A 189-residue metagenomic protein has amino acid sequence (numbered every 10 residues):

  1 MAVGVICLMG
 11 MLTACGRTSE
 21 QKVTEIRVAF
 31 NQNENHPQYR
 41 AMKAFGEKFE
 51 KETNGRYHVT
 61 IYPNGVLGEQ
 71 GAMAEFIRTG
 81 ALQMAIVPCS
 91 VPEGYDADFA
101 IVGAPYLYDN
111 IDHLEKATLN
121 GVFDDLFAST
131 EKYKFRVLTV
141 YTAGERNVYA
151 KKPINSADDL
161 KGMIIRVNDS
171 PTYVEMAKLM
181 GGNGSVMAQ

Functional and structural regions predicted by a protein language model:
M1-E25: Short, low-complexity disordered leader/linker segments with a strong preference for bacterial N-terminal type II
E25, R56-T60, I164: Residues at or immediately flanking beta-strands
R27-A44, N64-G68: Extracytoplasmic "Venus flytrap"
N35-T60, T172-K178: Short, polar/charged alpha-helical segment
A44, K48-E52, H58-A85, N110: Extracytoplasmic small-molecule ligand-binding "clamshell" domains of the periplasmic binding protein/Venus flytrap
E47, Q83, P88-M187: Contiguous mixed-secondary-structure segments that line small-molecule binding/active-site clefts of soluble domains
Y62-E75, N168-T172, N183-Q189: Short helix-initiation/N-cap motifs at beta->coil->alpha
